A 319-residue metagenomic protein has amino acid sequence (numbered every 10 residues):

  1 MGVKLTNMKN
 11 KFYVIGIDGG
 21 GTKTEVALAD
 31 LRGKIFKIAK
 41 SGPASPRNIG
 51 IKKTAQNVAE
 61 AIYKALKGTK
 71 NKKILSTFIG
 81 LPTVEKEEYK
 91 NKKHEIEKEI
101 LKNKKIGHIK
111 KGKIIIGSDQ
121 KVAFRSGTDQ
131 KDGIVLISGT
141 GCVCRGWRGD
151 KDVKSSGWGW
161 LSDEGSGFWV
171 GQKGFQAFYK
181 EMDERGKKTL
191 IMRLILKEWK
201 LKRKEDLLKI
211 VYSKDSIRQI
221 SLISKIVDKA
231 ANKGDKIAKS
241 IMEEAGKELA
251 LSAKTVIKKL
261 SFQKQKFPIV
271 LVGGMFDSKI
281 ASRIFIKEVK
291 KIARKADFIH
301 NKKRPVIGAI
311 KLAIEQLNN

Functional and structural regions predicted by a protein language model:
G2-S76, S126-I134, Q176-N319: ATP-binding/phosphotransfer module of carbohydrate and carboxylate kinases, centering on a glycine-rich
T22, T83-V84, T140-V143: Short glycine-rich anion-binding loops that position phosphate/pyrophosphate groups of nucleotides and phosphorylated
P46-R47, T83-V84, S156-E164, K295-H300: A short glycine/serine-rich beta->alpha loop
I51-K52, Y89-K93, G167-F168, S282-R283: Conserved strand-to-helix beginnings and helix N-cap segments that scaffold or border functional pockets
Y63-H108, G112-I116, G127-T128: Short beta-strand-loop/turn "lid" adjacent to the catalytic site in phosphate-handling enzymes
L101-I109, K151-G159, E288-D297: Glycine/charged-rich beta-loop-alpha catalytic/anionic-binding loops adjacent to active sites
G112-V122, I137-S138, D163-E164, D297-I307: Active-site nucleophile and cofactor-binding loops and adjacent substrate-binding regions of central metabolic enzymes
D129-R185: Glycine-rich phosphate-binding loop of actin/hexokinase-like ATP-binding domains
